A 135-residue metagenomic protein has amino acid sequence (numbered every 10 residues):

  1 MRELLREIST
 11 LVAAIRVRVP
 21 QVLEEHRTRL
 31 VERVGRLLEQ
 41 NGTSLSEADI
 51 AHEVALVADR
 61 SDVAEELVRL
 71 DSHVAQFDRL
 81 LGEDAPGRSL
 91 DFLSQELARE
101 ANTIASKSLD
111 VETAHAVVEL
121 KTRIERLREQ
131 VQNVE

Functional and structural regions predicted by a protein language model:
M1-E135: N-terminal intrinsically disordered, cationic/polar leader segments that include organellar targeting peptides
